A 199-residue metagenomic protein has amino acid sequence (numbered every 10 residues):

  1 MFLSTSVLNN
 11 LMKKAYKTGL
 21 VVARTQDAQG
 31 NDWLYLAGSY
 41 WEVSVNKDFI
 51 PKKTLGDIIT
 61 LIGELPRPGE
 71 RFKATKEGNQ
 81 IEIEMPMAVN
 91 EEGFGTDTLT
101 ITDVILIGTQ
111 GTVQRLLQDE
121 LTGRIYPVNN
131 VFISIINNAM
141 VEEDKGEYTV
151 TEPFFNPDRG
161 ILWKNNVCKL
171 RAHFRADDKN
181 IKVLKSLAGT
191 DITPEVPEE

Functional and structural regions predicted by a protein language model:
M1-N31, Y35-V45: Intrinsically disordered, low-complexity linker/loop segments enriched in Gly/Pro and charged/polar residues
G38-W41, N46-K47, L55-E199: C-terminal functional regions that serve as terminal interaction/effector modules
K52: Glycine-rich, phosphate-binding/catalytic loops in enzymes
